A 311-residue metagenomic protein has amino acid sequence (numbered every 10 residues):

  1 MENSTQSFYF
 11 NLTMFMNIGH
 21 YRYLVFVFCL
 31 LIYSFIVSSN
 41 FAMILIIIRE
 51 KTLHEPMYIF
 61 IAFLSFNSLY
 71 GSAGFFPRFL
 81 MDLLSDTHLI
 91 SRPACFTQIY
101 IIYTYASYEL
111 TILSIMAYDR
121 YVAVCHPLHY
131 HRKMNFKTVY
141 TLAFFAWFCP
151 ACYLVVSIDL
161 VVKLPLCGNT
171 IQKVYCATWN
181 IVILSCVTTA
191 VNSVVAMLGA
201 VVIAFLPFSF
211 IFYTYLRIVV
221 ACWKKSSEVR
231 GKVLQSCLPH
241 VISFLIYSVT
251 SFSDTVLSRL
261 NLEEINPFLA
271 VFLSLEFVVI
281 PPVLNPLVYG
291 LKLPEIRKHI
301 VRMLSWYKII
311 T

Functional and structural regions predicted by a protein language model:
M1-T311: Transmembrane helical core of 7TM receptor-like proteins
